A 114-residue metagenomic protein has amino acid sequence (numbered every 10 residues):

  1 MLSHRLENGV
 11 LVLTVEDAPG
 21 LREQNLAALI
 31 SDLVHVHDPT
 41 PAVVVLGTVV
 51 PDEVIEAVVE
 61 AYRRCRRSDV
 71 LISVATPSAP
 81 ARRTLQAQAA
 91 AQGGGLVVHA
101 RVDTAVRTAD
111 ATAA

Functional and structural regions predicted by a protein language model:
M1-V50, E60, R64-A114: STAS-like cytosolic regulatory interaction modules
A57: Internal alpha/beta domain cores that form substrate/cofactor-binding pockets in large enzymes and binding proteins
